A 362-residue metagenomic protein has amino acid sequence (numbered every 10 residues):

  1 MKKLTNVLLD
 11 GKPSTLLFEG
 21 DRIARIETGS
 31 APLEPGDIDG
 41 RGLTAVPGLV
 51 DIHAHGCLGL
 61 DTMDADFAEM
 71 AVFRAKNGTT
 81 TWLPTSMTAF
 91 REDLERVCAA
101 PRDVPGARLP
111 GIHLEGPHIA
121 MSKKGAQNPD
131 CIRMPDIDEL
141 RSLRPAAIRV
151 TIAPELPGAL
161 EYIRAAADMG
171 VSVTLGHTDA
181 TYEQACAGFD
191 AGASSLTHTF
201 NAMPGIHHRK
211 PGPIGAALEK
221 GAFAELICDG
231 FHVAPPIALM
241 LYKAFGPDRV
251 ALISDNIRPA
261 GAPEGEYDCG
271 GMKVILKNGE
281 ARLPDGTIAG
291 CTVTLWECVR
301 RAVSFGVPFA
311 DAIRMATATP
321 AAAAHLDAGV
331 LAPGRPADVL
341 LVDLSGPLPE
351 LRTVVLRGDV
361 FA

Functional and structural regions predicted by a protein language model:
M1-P32, V355, D359-V360: N-terminal metal-binding scaffold of metallo-dependent hydrolase/deaminase domains
K2-N6, P32-A68, V72: Replace "His-x-His-based motif
K3, T44, G48-V50, T174 (+2 more regions): Residue-level marker for buried hydrophobic side chains located in beta-strands that build the well-ordered beta-sheet
H55-C57, A68-R96, R108-A120, P145-E155 (+5 more regions): Divalent metal-dependent hydrolysis catalytic cores, especially in the metallo-beta-lactamase
V72-L83, M121-A146, A187-T199, K210-F223 (+1 more regions): Active-site gating loops and adjacent loop-to-helix segments of metal-dependent hydrolytic enzymes
L114, A166, L196, A302 (+1 more regions): Conserved, mostly hydrophobic/aromatic
L143-A262: Active-site core of metal-dependent hydrolases
A216-E225, Y242-S254, P259-V342: His/Asp/Glu-enriched, well-ordered alpha-helical/loop segment that forms or immediately abuts the divalent-metal
